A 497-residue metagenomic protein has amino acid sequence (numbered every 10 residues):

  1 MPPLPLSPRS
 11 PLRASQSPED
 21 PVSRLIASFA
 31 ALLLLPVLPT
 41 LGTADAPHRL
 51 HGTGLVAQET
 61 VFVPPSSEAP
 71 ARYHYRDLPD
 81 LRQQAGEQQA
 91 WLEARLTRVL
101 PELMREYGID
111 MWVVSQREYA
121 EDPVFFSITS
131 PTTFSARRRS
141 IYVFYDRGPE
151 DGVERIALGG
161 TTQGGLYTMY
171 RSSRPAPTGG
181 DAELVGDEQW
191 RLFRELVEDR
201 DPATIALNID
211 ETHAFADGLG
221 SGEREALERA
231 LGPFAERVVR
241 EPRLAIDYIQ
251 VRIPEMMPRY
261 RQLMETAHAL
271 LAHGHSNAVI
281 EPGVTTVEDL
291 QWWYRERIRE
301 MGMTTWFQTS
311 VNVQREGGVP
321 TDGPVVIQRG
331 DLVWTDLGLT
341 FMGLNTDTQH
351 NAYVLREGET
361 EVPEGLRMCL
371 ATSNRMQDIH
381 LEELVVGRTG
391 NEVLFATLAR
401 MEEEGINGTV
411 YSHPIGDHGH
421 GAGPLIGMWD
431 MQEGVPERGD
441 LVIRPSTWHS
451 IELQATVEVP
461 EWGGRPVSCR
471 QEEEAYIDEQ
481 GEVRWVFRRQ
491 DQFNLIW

Functional and structural regions predicted by a protein language model:
S7-F29: Bacterial N-terminal signal peptides that target proteins for export
P8-P11, V22, A44-P47, Q116-V124: Short linear, low-complexity motifs centered on an aromatic residue
S17-D20, A46, E59, E404: Intrinsic disorder/low-complexity segments enriched in polar/small residues
S28-T40: Bacterial N-terminal signal peptides
P39-Q58: Signal peptide processing junction and immediate N-terminal pro/mature segment of secreted/exported proteins
G54-W497: Active-site neighborhoods and metal-handling regions in enzymes and metal-associated proteins
